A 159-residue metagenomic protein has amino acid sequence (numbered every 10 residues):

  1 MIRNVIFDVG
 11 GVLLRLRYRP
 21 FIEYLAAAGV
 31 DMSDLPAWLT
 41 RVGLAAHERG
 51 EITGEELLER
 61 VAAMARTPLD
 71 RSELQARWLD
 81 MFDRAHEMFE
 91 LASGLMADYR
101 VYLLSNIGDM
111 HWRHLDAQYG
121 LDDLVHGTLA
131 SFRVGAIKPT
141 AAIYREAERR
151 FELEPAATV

Functional and structural regions predicted by a protein language model:
I2-E90, A97, G108-W112: N-terminal helical cap/lid subdomain that shapes the substrate entry/recognition surface in HAD-like hydrolases
N4, Y102, V159: Hydrophobic "anchor" residues on beta-strands that sit immediately upstream of conserved functional sites
S33-D34, D123-G127, P155-T158: Short acidic capping loops at alpha-helix termini that bridge into adjacent secondary structure
A37-R41, N106, D123-V134: A short, structured active-site edge motif that brings together acidic residues
S93-M96, G120-L124, L153-E154: Short, conserved loop/helix-junction motifs that constitute active-site signature segments in enzyme catalytic cores
W112-Y119: Distinct, well-ordered alpha-helical segments
I137-V159: Conserved Lys-Pro-Asp/Glu-containing loop-to-beta segment of HAD-superfamily phosphomonoesterases, centered on
